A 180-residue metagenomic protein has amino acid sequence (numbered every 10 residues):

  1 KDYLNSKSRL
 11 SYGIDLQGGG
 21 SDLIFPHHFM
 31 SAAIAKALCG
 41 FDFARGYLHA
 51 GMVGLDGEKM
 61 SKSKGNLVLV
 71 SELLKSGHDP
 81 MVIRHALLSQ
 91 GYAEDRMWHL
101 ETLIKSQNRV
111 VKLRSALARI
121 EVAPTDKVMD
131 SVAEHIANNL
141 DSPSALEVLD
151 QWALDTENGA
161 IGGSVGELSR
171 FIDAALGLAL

Functional and structural regions predicted by a protein language model:
K1-E121: Alpha-helical recognition segments enriched in aromatics with Gly/Pro capping that present substrate-recognition
A37-F41, P80, Q90-L180: Feature 926 captures the class I aminoacyl-tRNA synthetase adenylation module centered on the KMSKS loop
